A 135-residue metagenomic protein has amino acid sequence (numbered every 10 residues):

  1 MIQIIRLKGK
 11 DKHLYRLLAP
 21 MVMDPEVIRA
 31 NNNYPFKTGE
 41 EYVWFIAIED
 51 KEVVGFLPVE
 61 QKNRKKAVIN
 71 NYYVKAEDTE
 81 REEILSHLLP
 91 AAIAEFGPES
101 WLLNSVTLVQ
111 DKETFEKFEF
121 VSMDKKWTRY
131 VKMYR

Functional and structural regions predicted by a protein language model:
M1-R29: Short amphipathic alpha-helix that is part of the acyltransferase structural core
D24-I48: Active-site rim helix/loop that mediates acceptor-substrate recognition in acyltransferases
I46, K51-Q61, V68: Conserved beta-strand in the GNAT
E60, K65-E77, T128: Conserved acetyl-CoA binding element of GNAT-fold acetyltransferases
T79-A94: Conserved acetyl-CoA-binding loop-helix of GNAT-fold acetyltransferases
A94-T107: Conserved GNAT acetyl-CoA-binding A-motif
N104, V121-R135: Conserved catalytic-core motifs of GNAT/GCN5-like acyltransferases
E113-F120: Conserved active-site tyrosine of GNAT-family acetyltransferases
